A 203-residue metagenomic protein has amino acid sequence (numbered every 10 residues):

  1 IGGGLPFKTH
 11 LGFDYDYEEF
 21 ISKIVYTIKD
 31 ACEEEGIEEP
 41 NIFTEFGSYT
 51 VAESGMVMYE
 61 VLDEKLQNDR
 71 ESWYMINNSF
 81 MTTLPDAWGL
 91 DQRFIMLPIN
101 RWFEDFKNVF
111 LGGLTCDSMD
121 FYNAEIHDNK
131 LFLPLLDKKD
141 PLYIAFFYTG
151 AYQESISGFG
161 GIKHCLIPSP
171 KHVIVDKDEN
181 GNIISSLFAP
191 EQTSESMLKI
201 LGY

Functional and structural regions predicted by a protein language model:
I1, F20-I21: N-terminal, helix-rich and Lys/Arg-enriched segments in bacterial and organellar proteins
I1-T9, T44-S48: Glycine-rich beta-strand-to-loop/alpha-helix junction loops that act as flexible
F7, D30-E33: Conserved helix-loop functional segments at active or binding sites
T9-E19: Glycine-rich tight-turn/loop motif centered on a GG-T
K23, K29, I37-Y203: Charged (often Lys/Glu-rich) extended helix/loop segments that serve as interaction or gating elements
